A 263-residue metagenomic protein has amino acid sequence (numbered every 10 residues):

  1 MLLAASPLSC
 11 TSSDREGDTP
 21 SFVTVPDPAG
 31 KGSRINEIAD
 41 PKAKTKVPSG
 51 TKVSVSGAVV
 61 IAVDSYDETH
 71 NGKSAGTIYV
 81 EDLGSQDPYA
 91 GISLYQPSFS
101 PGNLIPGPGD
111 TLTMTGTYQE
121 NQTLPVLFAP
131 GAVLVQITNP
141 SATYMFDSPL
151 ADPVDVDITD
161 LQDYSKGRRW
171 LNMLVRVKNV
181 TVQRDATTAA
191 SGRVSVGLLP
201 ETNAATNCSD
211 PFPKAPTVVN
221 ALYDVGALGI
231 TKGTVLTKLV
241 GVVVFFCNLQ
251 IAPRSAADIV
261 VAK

Functional and structural regions predicted by a protein language model:
S6-S9: C-terminal motif of bacterial Sec signal peptides marking the signal peptidase cleavage site
T11-K263: Extended non-catalytic accessory segments flanking core domains
